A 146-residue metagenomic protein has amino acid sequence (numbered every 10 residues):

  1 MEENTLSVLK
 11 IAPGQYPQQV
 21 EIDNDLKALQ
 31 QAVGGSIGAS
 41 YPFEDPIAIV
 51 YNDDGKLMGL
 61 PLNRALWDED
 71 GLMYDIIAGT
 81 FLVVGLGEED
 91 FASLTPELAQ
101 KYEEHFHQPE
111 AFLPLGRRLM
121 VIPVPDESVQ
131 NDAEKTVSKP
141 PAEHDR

Functional and structural regions predicted by a protein language model:
M1-E2, R146: Basic/polar N-terminal segments that are highly enriched at the extreme N-terminus, encompassing both cleavable
E2-D132: N-terminal nucleophile
N131-R146: Non-Sec secretion/translocation targeting segments of pathogen effectors
